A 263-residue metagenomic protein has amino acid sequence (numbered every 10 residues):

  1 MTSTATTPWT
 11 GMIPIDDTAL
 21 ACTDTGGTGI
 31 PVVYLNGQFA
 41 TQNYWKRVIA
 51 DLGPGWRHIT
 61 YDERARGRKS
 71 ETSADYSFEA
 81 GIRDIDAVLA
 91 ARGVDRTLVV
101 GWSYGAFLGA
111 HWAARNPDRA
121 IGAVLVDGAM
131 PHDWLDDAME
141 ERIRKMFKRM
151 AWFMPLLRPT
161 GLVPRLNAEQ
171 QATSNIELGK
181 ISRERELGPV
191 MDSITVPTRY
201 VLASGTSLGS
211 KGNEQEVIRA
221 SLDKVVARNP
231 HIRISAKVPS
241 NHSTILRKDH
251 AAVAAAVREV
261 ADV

Functional and structural regions predicted by a protein language model:
T2-A19: N-terminal cap/lid segment of alpha/beta-hydrolase-fold proteins
T18-R68: Conserved HGGG/HGGXW glycine-rich cap/lid loop of the alpha/beta-hydrolase fold
K46, A50, I59-V100: Active-site loop/oxyanion-hole signature of alpha/beta-hydrolase fold enzymes
D95-W134: Conserved hydrolase catalytic core segment
A129-M130, W134-R158: A catalytic-pocket lid/entrance helix-loop region that shapes and gates access to the active site across common
T173-V190, A220: Active-site nucleophile elbow and catalytic-triad environment of alpha/beta-hydrolase enzymes
I194, Y200-L202: Short beta-strand/loop motif that positions the catalytic acidic residue of the alpha/beta-hydrolase fold
S207-S240, R247-D249, A254: Conserved loop-alpha-helix segment in the C-terminal half of the alpha/beta-hydrolase fold that carries the catalytic
